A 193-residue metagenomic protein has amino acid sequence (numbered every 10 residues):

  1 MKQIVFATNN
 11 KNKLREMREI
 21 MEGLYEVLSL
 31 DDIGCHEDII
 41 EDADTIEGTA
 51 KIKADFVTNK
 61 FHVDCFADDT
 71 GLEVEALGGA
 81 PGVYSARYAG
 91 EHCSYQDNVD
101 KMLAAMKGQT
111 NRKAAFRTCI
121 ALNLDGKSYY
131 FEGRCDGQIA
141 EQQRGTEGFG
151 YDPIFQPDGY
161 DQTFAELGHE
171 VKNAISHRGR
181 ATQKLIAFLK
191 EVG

Functional and structural regions predicted by a protein language model:
K2-V5, K11-G193: Anionic-ligand binding patches
